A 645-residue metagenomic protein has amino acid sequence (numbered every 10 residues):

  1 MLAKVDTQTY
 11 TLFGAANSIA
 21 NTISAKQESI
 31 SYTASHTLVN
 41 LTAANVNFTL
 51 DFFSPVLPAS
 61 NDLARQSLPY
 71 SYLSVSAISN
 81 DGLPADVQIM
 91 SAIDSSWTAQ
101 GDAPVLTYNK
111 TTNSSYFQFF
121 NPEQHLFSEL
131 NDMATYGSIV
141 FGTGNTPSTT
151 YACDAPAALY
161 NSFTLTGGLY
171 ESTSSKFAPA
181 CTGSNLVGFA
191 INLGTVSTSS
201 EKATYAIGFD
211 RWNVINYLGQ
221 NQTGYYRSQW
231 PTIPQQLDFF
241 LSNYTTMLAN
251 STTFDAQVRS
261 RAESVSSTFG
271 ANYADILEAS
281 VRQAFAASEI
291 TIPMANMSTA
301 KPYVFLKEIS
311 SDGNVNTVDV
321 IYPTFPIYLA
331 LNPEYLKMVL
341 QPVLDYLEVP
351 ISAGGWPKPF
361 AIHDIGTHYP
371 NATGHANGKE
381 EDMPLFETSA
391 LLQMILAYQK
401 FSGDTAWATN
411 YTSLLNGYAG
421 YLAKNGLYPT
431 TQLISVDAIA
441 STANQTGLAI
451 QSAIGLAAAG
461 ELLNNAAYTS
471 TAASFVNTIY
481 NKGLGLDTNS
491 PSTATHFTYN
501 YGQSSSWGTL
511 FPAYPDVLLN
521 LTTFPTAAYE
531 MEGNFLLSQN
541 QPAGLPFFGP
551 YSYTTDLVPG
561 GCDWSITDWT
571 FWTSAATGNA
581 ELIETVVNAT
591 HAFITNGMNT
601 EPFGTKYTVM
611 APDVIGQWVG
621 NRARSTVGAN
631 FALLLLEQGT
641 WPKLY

Functional and structural regions predicted by a protein language model:
M1-A44, L68, D132, I139-T166: An extended acidic
L50, A274, E278, R282 (+6 more regions): Aromatic-lined, polymer-binding surfaces characteristic of secreted/periplasmic polysaccharide-degrading enzymes
L57-P58, R65, S76-V318, D345 (+1 more regions): Acidic/polar, glycine-enriched structural segments that form the non-catalytic walls/loops of the carbohydrate-binding
S74-S79, G208, S260-S267, Y322-E334 (+6 more regions): Well-ordered alpha-helical scaffold segments within catalytic/enzyme domains
S115-Y170, A271, E308-V320, P326-P333 (+7 more regions): Extended ligand-binding clefts on enzyme/binding-domain cores
I233-L248, G313-P429, Q445-A459: Aromatic-rich carbohydrate-recognition surfaces in CAZymes
A274-S288, P333-E348, S389-Q399, A408-A423 (+5 more regions): Hydrophobic core segments within long, regular secondary-structure runs in both alpha- and beta-rich folds
A589, V609-Y645: Terminal, non-catalytic domain-edge segments
